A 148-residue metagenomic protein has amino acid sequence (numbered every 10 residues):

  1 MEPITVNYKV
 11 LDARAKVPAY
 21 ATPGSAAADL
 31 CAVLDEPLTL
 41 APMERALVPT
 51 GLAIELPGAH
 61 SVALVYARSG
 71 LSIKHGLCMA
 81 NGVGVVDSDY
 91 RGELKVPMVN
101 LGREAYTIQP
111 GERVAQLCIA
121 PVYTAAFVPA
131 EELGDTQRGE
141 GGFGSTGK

Functional and structural regions predicted by a protein language model:
M1-K148: DUTPase catalytic domain/fold
